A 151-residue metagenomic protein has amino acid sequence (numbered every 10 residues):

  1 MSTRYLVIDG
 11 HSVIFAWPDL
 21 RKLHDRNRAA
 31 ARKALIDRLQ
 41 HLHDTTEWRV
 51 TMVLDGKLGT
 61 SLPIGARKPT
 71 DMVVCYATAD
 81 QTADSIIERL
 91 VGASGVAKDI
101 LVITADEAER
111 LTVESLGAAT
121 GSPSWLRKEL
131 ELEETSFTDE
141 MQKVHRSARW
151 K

Functional and structural regions predicted by a protein language model:
T3-K151: Nuclease catalytic cores that cleave nucleic-acid phosphodiester bonds, predominantly acidic two-metal-ion
